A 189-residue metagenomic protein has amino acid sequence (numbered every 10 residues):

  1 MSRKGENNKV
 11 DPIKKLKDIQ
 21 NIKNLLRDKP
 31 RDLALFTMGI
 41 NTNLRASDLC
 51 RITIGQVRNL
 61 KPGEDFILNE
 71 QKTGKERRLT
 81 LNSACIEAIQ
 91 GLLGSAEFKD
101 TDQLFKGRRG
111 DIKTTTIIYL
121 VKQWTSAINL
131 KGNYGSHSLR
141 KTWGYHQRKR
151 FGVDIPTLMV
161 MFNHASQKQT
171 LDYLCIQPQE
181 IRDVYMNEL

Functional and structural regions predicted by a protein language model:
M1-L189: Conserved catalytic core of the tyrosine transesterase superfamily
